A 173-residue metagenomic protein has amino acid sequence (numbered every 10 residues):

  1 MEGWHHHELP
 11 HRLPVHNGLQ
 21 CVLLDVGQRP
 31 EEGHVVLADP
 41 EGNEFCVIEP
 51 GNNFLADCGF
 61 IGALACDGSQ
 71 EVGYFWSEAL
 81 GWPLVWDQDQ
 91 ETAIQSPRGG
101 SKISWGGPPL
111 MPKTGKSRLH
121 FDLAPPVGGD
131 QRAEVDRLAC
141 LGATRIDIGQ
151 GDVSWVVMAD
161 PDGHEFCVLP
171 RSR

Functional and structural regions predicted by a protein language model:
M1-V22, A38-D89, I94-D147, A159-R173: Glyoxalase I/VOC metalloenzyme domain signal
V26-G27, I148-G149: Short beta->alpha connector loops at strand-helix junctions that form conserved, small/polar/Pro-enriched
P30-E32, G151-V153: Short, small/polar residue-rich loop motifs at catalytic or cofactor-binding pockets
